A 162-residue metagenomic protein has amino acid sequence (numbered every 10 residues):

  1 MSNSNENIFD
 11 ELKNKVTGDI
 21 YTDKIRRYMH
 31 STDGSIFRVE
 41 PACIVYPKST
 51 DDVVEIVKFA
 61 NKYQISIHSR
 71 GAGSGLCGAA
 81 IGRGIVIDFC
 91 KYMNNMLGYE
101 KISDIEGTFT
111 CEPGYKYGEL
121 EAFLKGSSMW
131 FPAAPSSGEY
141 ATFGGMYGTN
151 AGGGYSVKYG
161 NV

Functional and structural regions predicted by a protein language model:
M1-G34, E40, F59-I67: N-terminal accessory segments
L12, S35-I67, I85, F89-P135 (+1 more regions): N-terminal glycine-rich flavin-associated loop
R70: Conserved PLP cofactor-binding pocket of PLP-dependent enzymes
S137-E139: Internal maturation/activation junctions in enzymes
G145: Beta-strand-loop-alpha "switch" segments that mediate conformational coupling across diverse proteins
